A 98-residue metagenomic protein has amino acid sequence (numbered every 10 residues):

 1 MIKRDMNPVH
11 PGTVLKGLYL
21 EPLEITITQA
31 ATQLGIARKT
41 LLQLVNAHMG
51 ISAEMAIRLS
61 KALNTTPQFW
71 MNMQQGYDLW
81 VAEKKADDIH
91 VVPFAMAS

Functional and structural regions predicted by a protein language model:
M1-I25: A short, Lys/Arg-rich alpha-helix, primarily the initiator
P11, T66-P67: Hydrophobic side chains within well-formed alpha-helices
K16, R38-L41, P67: Alpha-helical structural signal
L23-L42: Short alpha-helical DNA-recognition segment
A37, H48, L63, Q74-Y77: The DNA-recognition helices of helix-turn-helix-type DNA-binding domains
L42-Q43, M71: Key DNA-contacting residues within the recognition helix of helix-turn-helix
H48-K61: Short, basic-rich loop-to-helix N-cap that marks the start of a DNA-contacting helix
M71-S98: Short, charged recognition helix plus adjacent turn of helix-turn-helix-like nucleic-acid-binding domains
